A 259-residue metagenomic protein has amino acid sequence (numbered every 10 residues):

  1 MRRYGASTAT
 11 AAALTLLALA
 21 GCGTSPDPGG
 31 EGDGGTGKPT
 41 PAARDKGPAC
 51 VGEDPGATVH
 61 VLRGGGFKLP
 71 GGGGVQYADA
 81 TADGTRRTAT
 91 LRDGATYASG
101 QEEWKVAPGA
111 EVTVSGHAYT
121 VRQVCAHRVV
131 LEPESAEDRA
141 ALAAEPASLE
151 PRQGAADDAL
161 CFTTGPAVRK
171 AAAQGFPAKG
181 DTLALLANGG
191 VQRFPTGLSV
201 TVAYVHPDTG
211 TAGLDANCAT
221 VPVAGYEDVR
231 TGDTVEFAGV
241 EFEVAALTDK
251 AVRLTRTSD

Functional and structural regions predicted by a protein language model:
R2-T10, C22-D259: Surface-exposed, beta-sheet-biased, low-hydrophobicity segments with strongly acidic/polar composition
A12-L14: Core hydrophobic alpha-helical transmembrane segments of single-pass membrane proteins
L16-L19: Bacterial Sec-type N-terminal signal peptides, specifically the leucine/valine-rich hydrophobic h-region
